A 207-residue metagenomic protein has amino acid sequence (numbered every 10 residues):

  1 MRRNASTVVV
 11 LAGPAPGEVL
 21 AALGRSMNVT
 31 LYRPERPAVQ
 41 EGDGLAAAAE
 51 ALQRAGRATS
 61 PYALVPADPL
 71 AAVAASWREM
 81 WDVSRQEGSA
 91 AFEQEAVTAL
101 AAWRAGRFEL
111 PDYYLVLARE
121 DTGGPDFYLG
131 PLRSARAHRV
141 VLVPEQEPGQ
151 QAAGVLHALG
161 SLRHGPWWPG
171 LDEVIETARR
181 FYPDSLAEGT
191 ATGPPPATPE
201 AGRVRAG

Functional and structural regions predicted by a protein language model:
M1-V8: Extreme N-terminal, non-catalytic leader segments that precede Walker-type/kinase nucleotide-binding cores
R2, A15, E120-G207: NTP-dependent small-molecule kinase module
T7, P61-A63, Y113: A generic secondary-structure signal marking the coil-to-beta-strand transition
L11: Hydrophobic anchor at the beta1->P-loop junction of P-loop NTPases
P14-P61: Conserved substrate/cofactor phosphate-moiety recognition/catalytic segment in nucleotide-dependent phosphotransferases
N28-R33, L64, Y114, R139-L142: Conserved beta-strand scaffold positions in the cores of enzyme catalytic domains, especially in NTP/NDP-utilizing
Q53-G56, V65-S134: ATP-dependent NMP and nucleoside kinases share a basic, alpha-helical "lid"
P61, G106-E109, E173-R179: Catalytic phosphate/metal-binding cores of nucleic-acid and nucleotide-processing enzymes, i.e., regions that mediate
